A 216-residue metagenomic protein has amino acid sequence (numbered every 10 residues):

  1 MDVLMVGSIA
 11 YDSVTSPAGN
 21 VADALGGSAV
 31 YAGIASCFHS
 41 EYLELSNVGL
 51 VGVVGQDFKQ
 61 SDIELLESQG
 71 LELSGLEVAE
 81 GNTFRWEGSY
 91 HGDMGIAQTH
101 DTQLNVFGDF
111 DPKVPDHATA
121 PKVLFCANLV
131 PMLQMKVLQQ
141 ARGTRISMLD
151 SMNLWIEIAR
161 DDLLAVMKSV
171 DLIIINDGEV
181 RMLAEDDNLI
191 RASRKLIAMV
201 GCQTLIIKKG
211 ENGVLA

Functional and structural regions predicted by a protein language model:
M1-L4: Extreme N-terminal starter segment of soluble prokaryotic enzymes
S8-I9, S28: Active-site metal-binding loops of divalent metal-dependent hydrolases
Y11-D23, F38-F125, Q139-T144: Conserved N-terminal subdomain of the carbohydrate kinase-like
Y31-S46, L196-M199: A short, N-terminal amphipathic alpha-helix
I34, W86-S89, G213-A216: Short beta-strand scaffold segments in enzyme catalytic cores
G55-D57, N128-L133, M152-I156: Short beta->alpha connector loops
D62, L133-Q140, D161-A165: A short acidic, amphipathic alpha-helical/loop segment
R142-I146, N153-A216: Conserved phosphate/ATP/ADP-binding segment of small-molecule kinases
